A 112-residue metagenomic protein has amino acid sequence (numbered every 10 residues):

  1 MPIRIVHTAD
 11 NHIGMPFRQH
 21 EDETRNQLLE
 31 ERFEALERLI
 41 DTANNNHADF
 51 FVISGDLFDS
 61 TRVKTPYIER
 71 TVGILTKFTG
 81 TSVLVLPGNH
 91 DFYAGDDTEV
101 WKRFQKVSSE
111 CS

Functional and structural regions predicted by a protein language model:
M1-D22: Acidic, histidine-bearing metal-coordination/catalytic regions of metal-dependent phosphoesterases
E21-S112: Core catalytic region of metal-dependent phosphoesterases/phosphodiesterases, especially metallo-beta-lactamase-like
